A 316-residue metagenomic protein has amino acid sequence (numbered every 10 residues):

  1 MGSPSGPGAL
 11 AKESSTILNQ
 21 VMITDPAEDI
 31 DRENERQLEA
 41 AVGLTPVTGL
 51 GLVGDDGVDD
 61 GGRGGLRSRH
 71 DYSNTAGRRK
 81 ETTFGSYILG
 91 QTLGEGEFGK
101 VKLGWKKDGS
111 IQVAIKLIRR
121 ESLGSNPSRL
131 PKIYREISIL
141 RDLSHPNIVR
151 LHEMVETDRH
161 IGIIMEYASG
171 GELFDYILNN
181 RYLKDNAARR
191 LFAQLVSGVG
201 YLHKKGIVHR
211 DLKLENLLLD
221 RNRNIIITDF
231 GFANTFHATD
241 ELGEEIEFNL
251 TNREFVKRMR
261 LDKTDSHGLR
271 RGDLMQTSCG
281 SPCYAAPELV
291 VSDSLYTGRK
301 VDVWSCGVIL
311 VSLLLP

Functional and structural regions predicted by a protein language model:
M1-F84: Intrinsically disordered, low-complexity regulatory segments that flank or precede the catalytic domain of eukaryotic
L89-E97, V101: Protein kinase glycine-rich loop
Q112, L117-L143: Conserved N-lobe beta3->alphaC-helix segment of eukaryotic protein kinase catalytic domains
V149, D158-E166, F174-D175: A conserved loop-to-beta-strand element in the N-lobe of protein kinase catalytic cores that borders the ATP-binding
M154: Activation-segment/catalytic-loop signature of the eukaryotic protein kinase fold
L191-F192: Activation segment signature within eukaryotic-like protein kinase domains
